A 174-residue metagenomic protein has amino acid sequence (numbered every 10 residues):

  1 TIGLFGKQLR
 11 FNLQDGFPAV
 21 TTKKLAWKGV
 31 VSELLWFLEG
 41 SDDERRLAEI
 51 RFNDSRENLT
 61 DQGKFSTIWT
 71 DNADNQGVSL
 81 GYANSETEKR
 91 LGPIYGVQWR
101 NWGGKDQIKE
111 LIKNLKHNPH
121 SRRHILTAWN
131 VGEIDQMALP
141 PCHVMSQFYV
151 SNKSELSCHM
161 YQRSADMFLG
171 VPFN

Functional and structural regions predicted by a protein language model:
T1-N174: Terminal, non-catalytic protein-protein interaction segments that mediate quaternary/complex assembly
